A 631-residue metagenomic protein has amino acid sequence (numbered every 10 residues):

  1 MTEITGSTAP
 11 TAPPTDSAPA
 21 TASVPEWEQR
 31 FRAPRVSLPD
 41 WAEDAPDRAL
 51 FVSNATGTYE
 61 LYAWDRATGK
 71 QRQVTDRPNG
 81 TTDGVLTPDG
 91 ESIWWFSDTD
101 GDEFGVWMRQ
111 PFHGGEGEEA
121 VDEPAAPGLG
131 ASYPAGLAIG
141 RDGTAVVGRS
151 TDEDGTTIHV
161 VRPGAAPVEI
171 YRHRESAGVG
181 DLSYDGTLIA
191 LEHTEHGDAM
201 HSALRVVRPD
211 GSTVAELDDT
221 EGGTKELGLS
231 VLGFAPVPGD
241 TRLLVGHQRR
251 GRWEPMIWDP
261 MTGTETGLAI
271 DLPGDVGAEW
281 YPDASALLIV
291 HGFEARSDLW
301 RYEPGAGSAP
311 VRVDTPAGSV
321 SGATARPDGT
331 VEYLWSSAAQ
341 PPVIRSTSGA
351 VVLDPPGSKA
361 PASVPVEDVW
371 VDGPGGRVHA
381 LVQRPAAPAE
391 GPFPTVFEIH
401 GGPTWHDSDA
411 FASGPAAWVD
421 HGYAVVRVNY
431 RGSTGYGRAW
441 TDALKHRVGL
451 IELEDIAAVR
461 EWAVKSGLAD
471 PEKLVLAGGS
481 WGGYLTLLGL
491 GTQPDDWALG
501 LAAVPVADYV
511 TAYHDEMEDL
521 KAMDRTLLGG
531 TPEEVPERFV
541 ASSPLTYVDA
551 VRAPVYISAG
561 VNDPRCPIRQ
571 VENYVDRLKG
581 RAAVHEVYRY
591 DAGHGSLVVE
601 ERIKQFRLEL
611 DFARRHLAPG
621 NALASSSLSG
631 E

Functional and structural regions predicted by a protein language model:
T2-R72, D76-G391, P403-H421, V448 (+1 more regions): Peripheral, non-catalytic segments that deliver or gate enzyme domains
L61, V425, E586-V587: Hydrophobic/aromatic anchor residues within beta-strands of the central parallel beta-sheet of Rossmann-like
W95, E398, A502: Redox-cofactor binding/interface segments in oxidoreductases and associated redox assembly factors
H379, H400, H594: Histidine-centered divalent metal-coordination motifs
P394-E398, V425: Hydrophobic beta-strand anchors of alpha/beta hydrolase catalytic cores
I399-G401, A559: The conserved beta1-alpha1 loop
V419-N429: A fold-wide structural signal in alpha/beta-hydrolase
Y430-E631: Active-site-proximal cap/loop segments of hydrolase catalytic domains
